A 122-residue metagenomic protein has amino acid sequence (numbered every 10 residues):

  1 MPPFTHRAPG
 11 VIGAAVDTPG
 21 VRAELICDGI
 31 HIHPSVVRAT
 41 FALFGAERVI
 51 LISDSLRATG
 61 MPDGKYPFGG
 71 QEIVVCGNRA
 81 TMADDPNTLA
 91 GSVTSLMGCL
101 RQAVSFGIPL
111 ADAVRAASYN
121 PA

Functional and structural regions predicted by a protein language model:
M1-G10: Divalent metal-binding pocket/active-site signature
F4-T5, I30-H33: A conditional alpha-helix N-cap/helix-loop micro-motif detector
G10-G29, V36, F41-A122: His/Asp/Glu-enriched, well-ordered alpha-helical/loop segment that forms or immediately abuts the divalent-metal
